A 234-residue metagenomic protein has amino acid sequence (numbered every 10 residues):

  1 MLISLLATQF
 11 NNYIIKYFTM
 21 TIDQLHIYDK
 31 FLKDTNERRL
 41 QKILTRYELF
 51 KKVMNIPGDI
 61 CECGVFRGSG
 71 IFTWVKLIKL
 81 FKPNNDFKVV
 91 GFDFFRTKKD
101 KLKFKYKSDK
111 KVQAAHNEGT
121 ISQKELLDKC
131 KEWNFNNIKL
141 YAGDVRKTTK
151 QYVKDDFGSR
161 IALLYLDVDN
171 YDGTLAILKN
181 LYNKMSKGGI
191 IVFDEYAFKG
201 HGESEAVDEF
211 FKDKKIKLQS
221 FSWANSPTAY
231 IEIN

Functional and structural regions predicted by a protein language model:
M1-I15: N-terminal amphipathic/basic-hydrophobic helices that include classical n-h-c signal peptides and signal-anchor
Y13, Y17-E37, Y47, M54 (+1 more regions): S-adenosylmethionine/decaboxylated-SAM
K42-T45: N-terminal pre-P-loop "Q-motif" helix
